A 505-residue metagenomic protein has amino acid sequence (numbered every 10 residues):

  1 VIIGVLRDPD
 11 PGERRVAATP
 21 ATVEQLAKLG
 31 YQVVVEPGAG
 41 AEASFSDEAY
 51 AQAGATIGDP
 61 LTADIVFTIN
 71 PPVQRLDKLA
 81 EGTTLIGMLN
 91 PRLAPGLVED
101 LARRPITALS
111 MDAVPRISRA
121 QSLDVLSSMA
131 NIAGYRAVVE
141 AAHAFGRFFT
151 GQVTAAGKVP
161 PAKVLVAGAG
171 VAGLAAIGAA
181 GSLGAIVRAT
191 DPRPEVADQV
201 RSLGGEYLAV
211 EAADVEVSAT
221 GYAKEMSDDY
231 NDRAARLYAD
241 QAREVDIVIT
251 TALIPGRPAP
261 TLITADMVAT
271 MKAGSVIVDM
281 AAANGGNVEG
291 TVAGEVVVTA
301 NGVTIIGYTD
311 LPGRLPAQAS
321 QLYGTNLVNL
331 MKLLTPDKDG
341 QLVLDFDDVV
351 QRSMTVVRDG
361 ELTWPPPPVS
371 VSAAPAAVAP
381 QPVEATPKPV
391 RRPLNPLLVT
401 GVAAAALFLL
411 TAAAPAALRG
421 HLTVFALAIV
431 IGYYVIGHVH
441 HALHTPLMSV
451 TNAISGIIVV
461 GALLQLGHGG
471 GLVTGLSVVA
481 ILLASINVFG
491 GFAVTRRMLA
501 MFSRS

Functional and structural regions predicted by a protein language model:
V5-D100: An N-terminal-biased, well-structured beta-alpha scaffold segment characteristic of Rossmann-like dinucleotide-binding
L6-S44, G151-Q241, L409-T411: Glycine-rich phosphate/diphosphate-binding loop of Rossmann-like nucleotide-binding domains
G54-T62, P71, V217-V248, A252-A265 (+1 more regions): A structured beta-alpha segment of the ubiquitous adenosine-cofactor-binding alpha/beta core
E81-D112, I247-I306: ADP-ribose/adenylate-binding Rossmann-like module
D112-V114, S118-A156, P161, A282 (+1 more regions): Adenosine-phosphate binding glycine-rich loop
V343-L410: Phosphate-binding loop/pocket of nucleotide- and phosphate-handling active sites
A416-A428, S449, T474, V478: Structural signature of hydrophobic alpha-helical transmembrane segments
A453-L463: Small-residue-rich segments of transmembrane alpha-helices in multi-pass membrane proteins, especially helix faces
